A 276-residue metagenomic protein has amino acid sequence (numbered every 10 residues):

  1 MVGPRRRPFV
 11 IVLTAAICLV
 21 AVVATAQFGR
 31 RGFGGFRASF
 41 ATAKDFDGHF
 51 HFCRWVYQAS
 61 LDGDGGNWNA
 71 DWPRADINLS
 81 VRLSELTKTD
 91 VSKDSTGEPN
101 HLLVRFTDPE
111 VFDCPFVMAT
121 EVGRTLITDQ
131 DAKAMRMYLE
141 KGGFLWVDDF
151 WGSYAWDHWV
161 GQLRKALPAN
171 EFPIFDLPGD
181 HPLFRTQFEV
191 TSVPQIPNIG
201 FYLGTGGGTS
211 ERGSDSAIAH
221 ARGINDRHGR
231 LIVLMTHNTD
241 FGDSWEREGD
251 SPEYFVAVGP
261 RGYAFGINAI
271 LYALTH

Functional and structural regions predicted by a protein language model:
M1-R6: N-terminal secretory signal peptides that target proteins for export/translocation
I11-A21: Bacterial N-terminal signal peptides
A24-F116, V122-G123, D240-H276: Aromatic-Pro/Gly-enriched surface loop or interdomain linker that acts as a lid/target-recognition segment
R31-G34, S60-G63, A155-E248, Y263: An acidic, glycine-rich "communication" segment
A43-G48, D108-D113, Y138-E140, P168 (+1 more regions): Extracellular/periplasmic catalytic domains that process cell-envelope and extracellular macromolecules
F52, V111-D157: Short alpha-beta junction capping motif
R74, N78, R82, Q130 (+6 more regions): Extracytoplasmic/secreted proteins, especially bacterial periplasmic and envelope-associated proteins
T89-L102, V147-G152, N170-D180: Surface-exposed patches in mature extracellular/periplasmic domains of secreted proteins
